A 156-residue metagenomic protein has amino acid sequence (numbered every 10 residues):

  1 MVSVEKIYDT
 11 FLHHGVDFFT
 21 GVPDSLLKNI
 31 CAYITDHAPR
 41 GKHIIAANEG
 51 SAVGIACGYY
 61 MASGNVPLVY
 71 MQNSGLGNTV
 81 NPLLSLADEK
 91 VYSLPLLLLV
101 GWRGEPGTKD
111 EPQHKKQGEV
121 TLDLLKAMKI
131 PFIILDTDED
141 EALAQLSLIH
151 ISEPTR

Functional and structural regions predicted by a protein language model:
M1-H14: N-terminal amphipathic/basic leader segments beginning at the initiator methionine
G15-F19, G41-H43: Short active-site oxyanion
D17-Y33: N-terminal glycine-rich anion-binding loops that anchor highly charged ligand groups
N29-G101: Thiamine diphosphate
E105-K109: A short acidic, helix-capping loop that chelates divalent metal ions and anchors anionic groups
P112-Q145: Conserved thiamine diphosphate
S147-T155: Residue-level detector of conserved catalytic or cofactor/ligand-binding positions in enzyme active sites
